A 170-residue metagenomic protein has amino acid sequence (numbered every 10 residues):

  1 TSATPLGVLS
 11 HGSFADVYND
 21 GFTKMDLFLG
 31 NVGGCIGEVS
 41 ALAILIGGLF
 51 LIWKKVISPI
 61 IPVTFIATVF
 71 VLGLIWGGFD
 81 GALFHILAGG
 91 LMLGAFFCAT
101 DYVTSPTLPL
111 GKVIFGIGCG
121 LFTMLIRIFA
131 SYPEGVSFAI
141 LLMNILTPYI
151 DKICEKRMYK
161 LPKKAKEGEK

Functional and structural regions predicted by a protein language model:
T1-L45: Long hydrophobic alpha-helical segments that form multi-pass transmembrane helix bundles in integral membrane proteins
G30-G37, F79-F84, T107, S131-Y132: Interfacial loop-to-helix junctions that mark the boundaries of transmembrane helices in multi-pass membrane
A43-I52, F65-L74, L93-C98, C119-R127 (+1 more regions): Hydrophobic core segments of alpha-helical transmembrane domains in multi-pass membrane transport and ion-translocation
I52-V63, Y102-V113: Membrane-helix interface "capping/anchor" motifs
P62, L83-L91, G111-F115, S131-M143: Loop-to-transmembrane alpha-helix initiation sites
P106, I126-K170: Cytosolic-side transmembrane-helix boundaries in multi-pass membrane proteins
P106-T107, K112, G116-F129: Divalent-cation-assisted or electrostatically stabilized phosphate/pyrophosphate-binding catalytic cores
